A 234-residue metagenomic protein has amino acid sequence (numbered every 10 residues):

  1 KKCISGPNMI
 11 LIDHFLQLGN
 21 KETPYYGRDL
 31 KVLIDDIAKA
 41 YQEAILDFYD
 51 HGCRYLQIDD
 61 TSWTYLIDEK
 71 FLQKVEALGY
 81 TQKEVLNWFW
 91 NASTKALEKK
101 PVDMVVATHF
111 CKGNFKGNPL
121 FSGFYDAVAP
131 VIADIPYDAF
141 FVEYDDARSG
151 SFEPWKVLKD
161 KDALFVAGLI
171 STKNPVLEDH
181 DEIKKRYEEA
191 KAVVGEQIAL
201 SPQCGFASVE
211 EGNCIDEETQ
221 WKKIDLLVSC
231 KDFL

Functional and structural regions predicted by a protein language model:
K1-L234: Domain-level signal for soluble alpha/beta catalytic cores
